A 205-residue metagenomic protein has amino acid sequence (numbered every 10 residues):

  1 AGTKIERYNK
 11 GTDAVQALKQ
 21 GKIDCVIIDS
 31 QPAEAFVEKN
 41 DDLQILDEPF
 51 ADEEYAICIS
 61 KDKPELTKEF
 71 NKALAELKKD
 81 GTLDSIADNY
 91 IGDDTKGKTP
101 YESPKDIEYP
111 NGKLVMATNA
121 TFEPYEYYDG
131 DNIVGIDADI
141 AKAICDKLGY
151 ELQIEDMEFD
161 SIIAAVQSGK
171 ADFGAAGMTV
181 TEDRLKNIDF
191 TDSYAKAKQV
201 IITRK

Functional and structural regions predicted by a protein language model:
A1-I5, T12-D13, D62-P64, Y150 (+2 more regions): A conserved helix-loop-strand patch within extracytoplasmic ligand-binding domains of the periplasmic binding
R7, E69, Y109-M178, K186: Extracytoplasmic small-molecule ligand-binding "clamshell" domains of the periplasmic binding protein/Venus flytrap
Y8-T12, Q20, I27-I28, S60-K68 (+3 more regions): Soluble non-cytosolic domains of exported or imported proteins
T12-Q20, D24-A51, S161-A164, A176-N187: A ligand-binding cleft/hinge motif common to bilobed small-molecule-binding domains
D24-C25, Q44, A56, V115 (+1 more regions): Short, Asp-centered acidic motifs that coordinate Mg2+ and/or phosphate in catalytic or ligand-binding sites
S30, E34-N71, D94-S103, I107 (+2 more regions): Periplasmic-binding protein-like
L74-I91: Periplasmic-binding protein-like
